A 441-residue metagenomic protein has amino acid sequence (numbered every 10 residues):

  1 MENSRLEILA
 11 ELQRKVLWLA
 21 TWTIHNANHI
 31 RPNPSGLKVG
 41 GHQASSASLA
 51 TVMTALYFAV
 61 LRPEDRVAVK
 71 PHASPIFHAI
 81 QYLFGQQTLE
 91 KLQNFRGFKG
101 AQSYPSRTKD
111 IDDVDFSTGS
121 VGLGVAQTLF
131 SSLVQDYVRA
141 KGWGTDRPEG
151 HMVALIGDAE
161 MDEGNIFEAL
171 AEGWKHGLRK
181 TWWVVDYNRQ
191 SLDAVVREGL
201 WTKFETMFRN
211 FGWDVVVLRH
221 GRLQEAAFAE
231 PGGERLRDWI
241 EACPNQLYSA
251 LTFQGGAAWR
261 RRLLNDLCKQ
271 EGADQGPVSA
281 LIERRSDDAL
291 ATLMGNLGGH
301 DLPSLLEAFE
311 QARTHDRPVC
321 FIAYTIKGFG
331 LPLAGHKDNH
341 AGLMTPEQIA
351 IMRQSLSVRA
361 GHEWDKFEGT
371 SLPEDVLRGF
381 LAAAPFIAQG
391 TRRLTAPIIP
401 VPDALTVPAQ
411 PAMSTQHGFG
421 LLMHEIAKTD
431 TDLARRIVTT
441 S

Functional and structural regions predicted by a protein language model:
S4-V16, A20, I24-P34, Q43-H176 (+1 more regions): Cofactor-binding active-site loop characterized by glycine-rich and histidine/acidic residues
E11-W18, D65-R66, S371-S441: Non-catalytic terminal/interface segments that mediate subunit docking, oligomerization, and allosteric communication
D65-V67, G150-M152, T181, R317-T325 (+1 more regions): Generic beta-sheet signal
V67-K70, K180-N188, T440: Short internal beta-strands
H72, A323-I326, S441: Short, well-ordered beta-to-alpha junction loops that form the rim of enzyme active sites and present histidine/acidic
I156-A159, V185-D186, A323: Active-site flanking residues adjacent to catalytic metal/cofactor-binding acidic residues
E160-G164, N296-L306, A412-G420, H424: Active-site glycine- and acidic-residue-rich loops that bind and position anionic ligands or nucleotide-like cofactors
Y187-P408: Long, well-ordered, tryptophan-enriched scaffold segments
